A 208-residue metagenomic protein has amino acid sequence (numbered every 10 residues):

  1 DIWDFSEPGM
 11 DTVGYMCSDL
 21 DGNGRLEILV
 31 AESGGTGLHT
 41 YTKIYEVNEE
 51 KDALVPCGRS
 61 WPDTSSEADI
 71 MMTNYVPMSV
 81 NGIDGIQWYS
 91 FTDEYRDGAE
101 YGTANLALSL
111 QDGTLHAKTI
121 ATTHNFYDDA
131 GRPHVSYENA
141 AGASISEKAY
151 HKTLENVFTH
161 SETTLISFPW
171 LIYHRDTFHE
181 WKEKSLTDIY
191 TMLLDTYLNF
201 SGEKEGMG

Functional and structural regions predicted by a protein language model:
D1-M16, G202: N-terminal "mature head" segments of proteins
D11-L20, A68-Q87: Beta-propeller blade termini
N23: Acidic carboxylate motifs that coordinate Ca2+ or other divalent cations, activating on Asp/Glu
I28-E32, I86-Y89: Hydrophobic beta-strand segments that make up the repeating blades of beta-propeller and related beta-repeat
T36-T40, G98-Y101: Short, solvent-exposed loop/turn segments at conserved positions within beta-propeller repeat blades
H39-C57, A104-Q111: Beta-propeller blade repeat segments, especially FG-GAP/WD-type strand-to-loop junctions in 6- to 7-bladed propeller
L54-D63, A117-T122: Beta-propeller fold detector
M78-G208: Acidic, small-residue rich beta-repeat scaffolds with periodic aromatic anchors
